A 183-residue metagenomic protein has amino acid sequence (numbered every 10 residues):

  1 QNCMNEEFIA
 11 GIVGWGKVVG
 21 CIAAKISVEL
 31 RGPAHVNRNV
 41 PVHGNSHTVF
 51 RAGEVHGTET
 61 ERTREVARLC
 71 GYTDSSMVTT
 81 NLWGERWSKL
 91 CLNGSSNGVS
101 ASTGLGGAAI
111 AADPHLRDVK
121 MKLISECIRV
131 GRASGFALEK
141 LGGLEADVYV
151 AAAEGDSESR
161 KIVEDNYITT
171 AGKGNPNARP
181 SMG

Functional and structural regions predicted by a protein language model:
Q1-R38: Rossmann-like NAD(P)(H) cofactor-binding subdomain of soluble oxidoreductases
M4, E61, D118-K122, N177: Conserved active-site and cofactor/substrate-binding residues in soluble primary-metabolism enzymes
A34-T63: Short beta-strand and adjoining strand-loop segment in the mid-core of the Rossmann-like NAD(P)-dependent dehydrogenase
T58-S96, V150-A153: FAD/FMN-dependent oxidoreductases across multiple families
W83-A111, H115-V130: Active-site-proximal catalytic alpha-helix in oxidoreductases
H115-I168: Small-residue-rich helix-loop
E164-G183: C-terminal helical cap and adjacent loop that interface with cofactors, partners, or active-site loops
